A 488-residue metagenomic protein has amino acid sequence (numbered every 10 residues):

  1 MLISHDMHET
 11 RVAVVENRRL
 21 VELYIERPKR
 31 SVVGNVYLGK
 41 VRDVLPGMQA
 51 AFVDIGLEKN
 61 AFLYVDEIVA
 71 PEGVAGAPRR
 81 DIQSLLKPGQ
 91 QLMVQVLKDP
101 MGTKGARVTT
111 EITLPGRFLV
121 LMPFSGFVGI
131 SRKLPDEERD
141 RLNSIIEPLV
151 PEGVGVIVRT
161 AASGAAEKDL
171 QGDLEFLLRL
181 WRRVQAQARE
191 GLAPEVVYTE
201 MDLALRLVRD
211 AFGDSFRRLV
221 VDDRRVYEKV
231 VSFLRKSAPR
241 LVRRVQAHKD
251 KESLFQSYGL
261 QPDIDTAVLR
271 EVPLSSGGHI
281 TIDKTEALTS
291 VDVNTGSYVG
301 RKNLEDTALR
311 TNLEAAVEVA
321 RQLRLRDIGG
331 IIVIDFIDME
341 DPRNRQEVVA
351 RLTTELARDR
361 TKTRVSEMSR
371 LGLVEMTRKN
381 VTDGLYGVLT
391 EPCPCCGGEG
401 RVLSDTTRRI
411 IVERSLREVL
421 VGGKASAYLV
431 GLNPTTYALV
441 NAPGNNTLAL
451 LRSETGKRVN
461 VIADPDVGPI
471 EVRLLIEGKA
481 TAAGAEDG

Functional and structural regions predicted by a protein language model:
M1, E22-V32, A77-S84, D99-V108 (+7 more regions): Active-site phosphate-binding and catalytic loops of NTP-dependent enzymes
L2-V108: Charged, low-complexity terminal tails
V14-V36, K87, D136-D140, S257-L269 (+1 more regions): A short, contiguous, amphipathic alpha-helix enriched in charged residues
G47-A51, I55, K59-N60, V96-M122 (+4 more regions): Conserved glycine-centered short motifs in functionally critical loops
Y64-V65, S232-Q261, T266-E271, S275-L313: Metal-dependent catalytic core segments for phosphate chemistry
A70-E72, G76, T103-G116, E137-E138 (+1 more regions): A short alpha->loop->secondary-structure connector
P88-L92, G155, L192-A193, R244 (+1 more regions): Loop/turn-to-beta-strand initiation segments
F127-I264, V268, T382-G488: Charged, low-complexity intrinsically disordered tails
